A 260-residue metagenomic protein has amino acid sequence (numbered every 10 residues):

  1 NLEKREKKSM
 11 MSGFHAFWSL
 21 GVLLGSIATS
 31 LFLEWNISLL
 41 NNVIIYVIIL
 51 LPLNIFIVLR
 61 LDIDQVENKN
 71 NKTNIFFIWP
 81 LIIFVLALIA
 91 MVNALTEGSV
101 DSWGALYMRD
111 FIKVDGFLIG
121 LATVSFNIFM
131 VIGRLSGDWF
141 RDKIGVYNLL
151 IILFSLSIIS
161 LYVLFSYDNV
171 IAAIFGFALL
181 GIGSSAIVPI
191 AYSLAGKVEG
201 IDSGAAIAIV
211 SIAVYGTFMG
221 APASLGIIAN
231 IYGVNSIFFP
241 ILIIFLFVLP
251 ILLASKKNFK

Functional and structural regions predicted by a protein language model:
N1-A16: Cytoplasmic helix-loop-helix junction between adjacent transmembrane helices in 12-TM secondary transporters
N1-E3, A186-E199: Intracellular juxtamembrane helix-capping segments at the cytosolic ends of symmetry-related transmembrane helices
S19-G21, N127-I128, I132, Y215-T217: Short hydrophobic/small-residue motifs within alpha-helical transmembrane segments of multi-pass transporter-like
L33, G133-G145, A229-N230: Helix-to-loop junctions at the C-terminal end of transmembrane segments in multipass secondary transporters
L40-L59, I237-A254: Symmetry-related core transmembrane helices of the 12-TM Major Facilitator Superfamily/SLC fold
W79-I132: Extracytoplasmic gate region of multi-pass secondary transporters
I144-A191: C-terminal transmembrane helical hairpin of 12-TM major facilitator-type secondary transporters
G200-V234: A late C-terminal transmembrane helix in Major Facilitator Superfamily
